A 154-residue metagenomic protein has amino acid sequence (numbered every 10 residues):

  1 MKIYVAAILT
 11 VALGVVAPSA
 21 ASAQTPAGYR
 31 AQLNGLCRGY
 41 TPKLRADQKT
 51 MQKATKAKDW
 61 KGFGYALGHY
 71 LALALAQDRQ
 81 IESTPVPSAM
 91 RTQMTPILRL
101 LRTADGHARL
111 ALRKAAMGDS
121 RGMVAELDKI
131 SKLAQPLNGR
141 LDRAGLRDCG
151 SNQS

Functional and structural regions predicted by a protein language model:
M1-I8: Bacterial N-terminal signal peptides that target proteins for export
L13-A21: C-terminal segment of classical bacterial N-terminal signal peptides
P26-R113, D119-Q153: Alpha-helical segments in soluble extracytoplasmic regions
